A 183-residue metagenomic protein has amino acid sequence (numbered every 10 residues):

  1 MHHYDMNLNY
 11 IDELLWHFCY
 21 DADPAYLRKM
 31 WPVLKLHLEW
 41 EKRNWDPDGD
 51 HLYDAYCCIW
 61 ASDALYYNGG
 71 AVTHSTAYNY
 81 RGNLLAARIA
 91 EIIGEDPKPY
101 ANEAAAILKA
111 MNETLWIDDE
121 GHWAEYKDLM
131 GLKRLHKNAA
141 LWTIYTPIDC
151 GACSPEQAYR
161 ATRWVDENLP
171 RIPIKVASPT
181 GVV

Functional and structural regions predicted by a protein language model:
M1, D54-V72, M130: Acidic/His metal-coordination segments adjacent to aromatic residues that form catalytic metal sites in metalloenzymes
M1-L52, V72-Y80: Aromatic-rich carbohydrate-recognition surfaces in CAZymes
H3, Y10-D12, L65, L108-K109 (+1 more regions): Residue-level detector of functional hotspots within protein domains
N7, I11, L52-A61, D119-G121 (+1 more regions): Active-site-adjacent bridging/hinge elements
R28-E39, Y66, G70-A105, W116-E120 (+1 more regions): Active-site core of glycosidic bond-cleaving carbohydrate-active enzymes
P47, I59, C153-S154: Short loop/turn segments at secondary-structure transitions that flank enzyme active sites
A110-L115: Short amphipathic coiled-coil heptad-repeat segments
